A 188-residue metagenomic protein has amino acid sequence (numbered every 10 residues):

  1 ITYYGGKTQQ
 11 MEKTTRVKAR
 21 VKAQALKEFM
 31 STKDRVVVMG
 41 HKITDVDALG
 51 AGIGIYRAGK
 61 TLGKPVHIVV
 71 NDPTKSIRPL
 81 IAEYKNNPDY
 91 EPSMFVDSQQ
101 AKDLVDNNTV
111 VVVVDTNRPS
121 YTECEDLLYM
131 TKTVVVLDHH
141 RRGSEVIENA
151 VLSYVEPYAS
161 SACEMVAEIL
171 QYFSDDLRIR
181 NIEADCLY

Functional and structural regions predicted by a protein language model:
I1-Y188: Replace "Mg2+/Mn2+-dependent" with "divalent metal-dependent
